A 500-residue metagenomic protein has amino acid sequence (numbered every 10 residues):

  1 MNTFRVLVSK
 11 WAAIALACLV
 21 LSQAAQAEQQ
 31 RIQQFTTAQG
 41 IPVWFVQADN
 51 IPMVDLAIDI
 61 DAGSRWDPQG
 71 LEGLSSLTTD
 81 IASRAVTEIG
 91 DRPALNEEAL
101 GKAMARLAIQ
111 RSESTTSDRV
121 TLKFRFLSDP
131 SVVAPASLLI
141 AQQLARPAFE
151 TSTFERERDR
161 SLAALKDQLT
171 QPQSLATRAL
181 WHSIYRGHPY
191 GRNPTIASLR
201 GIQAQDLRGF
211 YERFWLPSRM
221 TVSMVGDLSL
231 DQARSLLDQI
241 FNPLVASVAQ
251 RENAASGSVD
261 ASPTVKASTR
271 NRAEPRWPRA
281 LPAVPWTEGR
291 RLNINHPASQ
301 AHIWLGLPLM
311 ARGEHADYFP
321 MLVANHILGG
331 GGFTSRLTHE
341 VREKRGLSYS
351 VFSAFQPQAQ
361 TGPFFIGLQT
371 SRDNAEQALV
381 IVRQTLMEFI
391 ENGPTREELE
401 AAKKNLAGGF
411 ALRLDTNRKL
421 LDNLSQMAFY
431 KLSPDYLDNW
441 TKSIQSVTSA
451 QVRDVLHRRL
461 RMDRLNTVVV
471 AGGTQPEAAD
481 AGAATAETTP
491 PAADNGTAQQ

Functional and structural regions predicted by a protein language model:
M1-A13: Bacterial N-terminal signal peptides that target proteins for export
N2, L16, T36, A99-R272 (+2 more regions): Charge-rich, well-structured scaffold segments of protease-associated domains
K10-S22: Bacterial N-terminal signal peptides
Q23-E28: Sec/Tat signal peptide C-region and signal peptidase I cleavage site
Q29-D59: Mature N-terminal segment immediately following signal peptide/propeptide cleavage in secreted/periplasmic
Q30, A57-F124, T170, P189 (+2 more regions): M16/MPP (pitrilysin/insulinase) zinc-metallopeptidase core fold and M16-derived inactive scaffolds
A48, A57-D59, E252-T334: His/Glu-based metal-binding/catalytic segments typifying zinc-dependent metallopeptidases
